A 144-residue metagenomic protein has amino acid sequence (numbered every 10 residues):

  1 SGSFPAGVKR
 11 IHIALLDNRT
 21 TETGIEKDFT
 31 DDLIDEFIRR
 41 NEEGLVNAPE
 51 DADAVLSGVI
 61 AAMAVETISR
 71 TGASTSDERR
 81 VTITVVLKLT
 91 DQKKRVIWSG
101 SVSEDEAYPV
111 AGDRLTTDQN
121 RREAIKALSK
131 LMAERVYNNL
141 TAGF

Functional and structural regions predicted by a protein language model:
S1-D35, R39-E50, V65, K93 (+2 more regions): A structural "domain/chain start" motif
T20-D31, S76, R80, L115-L131: Soluble non-cytosolic domains of exported or imported proteins
R40-G44, E50-S99, E106-Q119, E123: Surface-exposed short loop/turn segments
A61, A127, M132-V136: Short alpha-helical scaffold segments that flank and stabilize functional sites
